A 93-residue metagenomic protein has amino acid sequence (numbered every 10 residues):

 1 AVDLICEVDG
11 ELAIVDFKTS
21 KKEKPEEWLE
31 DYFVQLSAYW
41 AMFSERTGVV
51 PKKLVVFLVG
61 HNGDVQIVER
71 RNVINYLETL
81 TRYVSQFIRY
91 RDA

Functional and structural regions predicted by a protein language model:
A1, F33, I67-E69: Well-ordered beta-strand positions in beta-sheet-rich domains
V2-K24, Y39: Conserved catalytic cores of phosphodiester-cleaving nucleases, focusing on short active-site segments
T19-K21, L29, V68, L80: Generic ordered-secondary-structure signal
K24-P25, N72: Alpha-helix capping and helix-coil boundary motifs
P25-F33: Active-site metal-coordination segments of metallo-dependent hydrolases
Y32-F43: An active-site-proximal "capping" alpha-helix that borders the catalytic cofactor pocket
A41-A93: Metal-dependent nuclease catalytic regions and adjoining charged, substrate-binding loops involved in nucleic-acid end
